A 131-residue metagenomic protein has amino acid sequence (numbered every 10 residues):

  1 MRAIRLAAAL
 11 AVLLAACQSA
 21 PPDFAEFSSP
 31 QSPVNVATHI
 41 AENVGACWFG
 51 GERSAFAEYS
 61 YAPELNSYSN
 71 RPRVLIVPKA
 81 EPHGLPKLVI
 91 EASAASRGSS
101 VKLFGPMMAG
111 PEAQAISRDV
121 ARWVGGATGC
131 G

Functional and structural regions predicted by a protein language model:
M1-C17: Sec-dependent bacterial lipoprotein signal peptides
Q18-G131: Ser/Thr-rich, low-complexity intrinsically disordered terminal regions
